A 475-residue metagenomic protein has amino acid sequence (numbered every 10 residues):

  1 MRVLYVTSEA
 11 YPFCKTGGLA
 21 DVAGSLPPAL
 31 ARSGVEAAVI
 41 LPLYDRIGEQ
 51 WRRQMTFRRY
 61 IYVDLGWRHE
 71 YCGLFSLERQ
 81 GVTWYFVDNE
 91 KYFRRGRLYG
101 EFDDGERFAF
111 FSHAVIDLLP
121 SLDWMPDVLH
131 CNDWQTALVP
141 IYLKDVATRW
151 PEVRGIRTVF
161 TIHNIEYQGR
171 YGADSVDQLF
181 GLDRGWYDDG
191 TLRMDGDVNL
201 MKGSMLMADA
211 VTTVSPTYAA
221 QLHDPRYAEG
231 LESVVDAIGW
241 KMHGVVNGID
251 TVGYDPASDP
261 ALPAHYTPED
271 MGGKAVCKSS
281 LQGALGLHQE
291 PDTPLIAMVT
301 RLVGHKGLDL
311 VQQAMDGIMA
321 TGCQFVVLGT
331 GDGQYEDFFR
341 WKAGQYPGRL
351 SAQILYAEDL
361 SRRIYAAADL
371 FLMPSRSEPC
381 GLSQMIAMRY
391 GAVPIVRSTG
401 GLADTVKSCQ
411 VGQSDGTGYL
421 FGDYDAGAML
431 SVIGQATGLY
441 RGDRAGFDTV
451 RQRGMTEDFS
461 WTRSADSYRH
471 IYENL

Functional and structural regions predicted by a protein language model:
M1-L475: Catalytic cores of nucleotide-sugar-dependent glycosyltransferases that transfer UDP/GDP/TDP-activated
